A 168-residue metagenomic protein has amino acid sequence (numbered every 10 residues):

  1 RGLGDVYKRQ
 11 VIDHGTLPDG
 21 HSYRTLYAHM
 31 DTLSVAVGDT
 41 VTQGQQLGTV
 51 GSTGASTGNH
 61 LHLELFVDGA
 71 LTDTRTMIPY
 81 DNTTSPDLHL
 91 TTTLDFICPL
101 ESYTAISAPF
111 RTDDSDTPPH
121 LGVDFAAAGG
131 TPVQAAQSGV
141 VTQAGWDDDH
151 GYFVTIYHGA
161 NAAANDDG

Functional and structural regions predicted by a protein language model:
R1, D5-R9, L17-P18, Q43 (+5 more regions): Surface-exposed, glycine-biased beta-strand/turn segments
H14, H29, H60-H62, H120 (+1 more regions): Histidine-centered active-site/metal-ligand motif
D19-H29, A163-G168: A short macromolecule-binding patch
Y27, T32-V35, A126-A127: Short alpha-helix capping/helix-loop boundary micro-motifs
L33-Q45, G69: Acidic, glycine-anchored pre-beta loop/turn
T49: Short glycine-/small-residue motifs
L61-G69: A short hydrophobic beta-strand segment most commonly corresponding to one strand of the jelly-roll/cupin
